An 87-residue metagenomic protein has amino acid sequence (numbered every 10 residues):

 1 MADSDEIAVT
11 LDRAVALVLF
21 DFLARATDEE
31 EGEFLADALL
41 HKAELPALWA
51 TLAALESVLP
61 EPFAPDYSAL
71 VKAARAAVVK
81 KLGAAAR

Functional and structural regions predicted by a protein language model:
M1-T10, A14-R87: Positively charged, low-complexity terminal tracts and the immediately adjacent first secondary-structure elements
